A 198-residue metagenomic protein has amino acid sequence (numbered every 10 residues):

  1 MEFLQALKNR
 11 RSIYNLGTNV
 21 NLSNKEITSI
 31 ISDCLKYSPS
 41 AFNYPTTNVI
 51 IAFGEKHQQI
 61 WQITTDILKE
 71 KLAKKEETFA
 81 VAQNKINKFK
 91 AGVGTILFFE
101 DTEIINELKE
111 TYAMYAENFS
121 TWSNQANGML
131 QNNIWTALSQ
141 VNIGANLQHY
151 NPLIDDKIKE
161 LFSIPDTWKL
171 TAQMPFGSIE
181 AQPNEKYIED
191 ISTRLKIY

Functional and structural regions predicted by a protein language model:
M1-G94, Y198: N-terminal amphipathic, basic helical "cap/leader" segment at the start of enzyme domains
F3-N15, L170-Y198: C-terminal helix-cap and adjacent tail motif
L35, T102, Y112-I158: Small-aliphatic-rich amphipathic alpha-helix that forms the alpha element of a beta-alpha
Y44-T47, Q140, T171: Short secondary-structure junction motifs
T65-D66, K109-N118, I188: Short, surface-exposed, charged loop/turn segments at secondary-structure junctions
G92-T95, V141, A172: Generic beta-strand structural signal
L97-N106: Short, solvent-exposed beta-strand-terminating loops
K159-D166, Q182-K186: Short proline/glycine-enriched turn/loop segments at secondary-structure junctions
